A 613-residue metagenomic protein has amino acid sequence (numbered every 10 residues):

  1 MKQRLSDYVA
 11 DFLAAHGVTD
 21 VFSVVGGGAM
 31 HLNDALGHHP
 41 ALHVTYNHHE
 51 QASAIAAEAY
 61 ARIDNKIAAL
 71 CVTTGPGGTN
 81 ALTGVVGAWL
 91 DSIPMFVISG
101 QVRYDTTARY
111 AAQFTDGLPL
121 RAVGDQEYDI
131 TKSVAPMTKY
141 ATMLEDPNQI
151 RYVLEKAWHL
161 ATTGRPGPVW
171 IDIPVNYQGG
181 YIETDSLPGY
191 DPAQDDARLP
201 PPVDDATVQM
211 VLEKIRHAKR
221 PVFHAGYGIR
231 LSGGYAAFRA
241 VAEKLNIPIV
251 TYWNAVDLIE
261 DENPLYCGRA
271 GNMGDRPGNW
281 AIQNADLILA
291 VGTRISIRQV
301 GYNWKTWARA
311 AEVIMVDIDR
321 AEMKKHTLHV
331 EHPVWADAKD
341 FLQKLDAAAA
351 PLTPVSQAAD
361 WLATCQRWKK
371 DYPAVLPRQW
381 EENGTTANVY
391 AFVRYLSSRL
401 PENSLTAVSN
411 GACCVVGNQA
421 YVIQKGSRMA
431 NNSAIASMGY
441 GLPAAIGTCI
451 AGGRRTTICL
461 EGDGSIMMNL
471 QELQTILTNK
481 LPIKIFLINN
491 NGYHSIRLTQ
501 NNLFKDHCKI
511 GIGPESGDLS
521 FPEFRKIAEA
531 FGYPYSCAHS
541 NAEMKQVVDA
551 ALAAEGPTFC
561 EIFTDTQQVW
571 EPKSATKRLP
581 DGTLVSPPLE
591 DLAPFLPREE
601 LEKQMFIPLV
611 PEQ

Functional and structural regions predicted by a protein language model:
M1, E145-N148, E213, A311-N410 (+4 more regions): Phosphate/pyrophosphate-binding active-site segments
M1-S356, R399, P482-I485, K505-D506 (+2 more regions): N-terminal alpha/beta PP-like core and its mobile active-site loop of ThDP/TPP-dependent enzymes
S6-V9, A14-T19, G27, L32-L36 (+2 more regions): Active-site diphosphate/adenylate-binding microenvironment
V24-G26, T45-I55, L70-G77, E145-D146 (+5 more regions): Active-site nucleophile and cofactor-binding loops and adjacent substrate-binding regions of central metabolic enzymes
A61, A161, A242, S397 (+3 more regions): N-terminal cationic-hydrophobic initiation segments that often serve targeting/anchoring roles
A108-D125, N272, M323-H326, P333-W335 (+3 more regions): Thiamine diphosphate
G226-L231, E381-E382, G462: Conserved short loop/turn motifs at secondary-structure junctions
Q299-N303, A310, L345-T353, D360-Y372 (+4 more regions): Hydrophobic, well-ordered secondary-structure segments that either form specific early membrane-associated helices used
